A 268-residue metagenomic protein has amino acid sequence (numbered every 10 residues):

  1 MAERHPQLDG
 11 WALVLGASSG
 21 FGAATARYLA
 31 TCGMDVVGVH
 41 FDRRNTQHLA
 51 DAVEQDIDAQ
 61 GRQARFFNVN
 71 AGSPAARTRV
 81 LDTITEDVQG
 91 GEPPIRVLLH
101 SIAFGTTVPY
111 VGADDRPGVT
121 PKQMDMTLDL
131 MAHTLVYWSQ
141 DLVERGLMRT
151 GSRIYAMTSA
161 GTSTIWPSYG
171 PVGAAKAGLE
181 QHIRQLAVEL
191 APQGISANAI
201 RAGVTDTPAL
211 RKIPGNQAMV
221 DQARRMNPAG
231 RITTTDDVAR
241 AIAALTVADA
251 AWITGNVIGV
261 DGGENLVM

Functional and structural regions predicted by a protein language model:
M1-V97, A103-K122, K212: Short-chain dehydrogenase/reductase
A2, A243, T254-M268: Short C-terminal tail/terminal secondary-structure segment of NAD(P)H-dependent dehydrogenase/reductase domains
D58-R62, I213-P228: A short C-terminal helix-loop "cap" of Rossmann-like NAD(P)-dependent dehydrogenase/epimerase domains
A103-P192, V204-T205: Catalytic loop of short-chain dehydrogenase/reductase
A156, A199, V257-G259: Conserved beta-strand scaffold in the Rossmann-like NAD(H)/NADP(H)-binding core of dehydrogenases/reductases
A191, S196, I253-G255: Short, small/polar-rich loop/turn modules that mediate ligand/substrate recognition or access, typified
A197, R201-K212: Short, flexible catalytic-loop segment of classical short-chain dehydrogenase/reductase
N227-V238: A conserved structural motif in NAD(P)-dependent oxidoreductases
